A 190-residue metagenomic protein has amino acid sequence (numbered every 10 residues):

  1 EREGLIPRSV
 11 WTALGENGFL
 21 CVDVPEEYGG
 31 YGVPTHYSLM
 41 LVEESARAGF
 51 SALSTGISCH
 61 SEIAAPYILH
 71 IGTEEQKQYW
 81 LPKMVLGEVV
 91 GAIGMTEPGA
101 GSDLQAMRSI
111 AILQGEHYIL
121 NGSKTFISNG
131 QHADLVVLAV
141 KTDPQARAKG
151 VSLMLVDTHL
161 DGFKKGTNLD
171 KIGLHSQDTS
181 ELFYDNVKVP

Functional and structural regions predicted by a protein language model:
E16-V90, S128-L135, R147: Internal helix-loop-helix
G18, L41-A46, V140, V156-D161 (+1 more regions): Short Ser/Thr-interspersed hydrophobic loop/turn segments at strand-loop and sheet-helix junctions that line or gate
G32-E44, D103-M107, F183, V189: Structural signature of FAD isoalloxazine-binding scaffolds in flavoprotein oxidoreductases
I57-S58, M84, G99-S102, F126-N129 (+2 more regions): Short Gly/Pro-enriched turn/cap motifs at secondary-structure boundaries
A106, H159-K188: Flexible, small-/acidic-enriched active-site or ligand-binding loops
S109-I112: A structural signal for short hydrophobic beta-strand segments in well-ordered beta-sheet cores
H117-T167: A short core secondary-structure module
